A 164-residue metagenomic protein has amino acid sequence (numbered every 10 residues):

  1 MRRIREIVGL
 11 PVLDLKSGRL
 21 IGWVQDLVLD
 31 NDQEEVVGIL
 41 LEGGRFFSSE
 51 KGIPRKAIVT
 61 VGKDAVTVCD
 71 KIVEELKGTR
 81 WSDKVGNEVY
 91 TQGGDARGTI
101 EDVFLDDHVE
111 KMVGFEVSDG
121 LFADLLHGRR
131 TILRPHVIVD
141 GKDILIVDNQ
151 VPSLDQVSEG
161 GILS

Functional and structural regions predicted by a protein language model:
M1-S164: Peripheral interaction segments used for macromolecular assembly
